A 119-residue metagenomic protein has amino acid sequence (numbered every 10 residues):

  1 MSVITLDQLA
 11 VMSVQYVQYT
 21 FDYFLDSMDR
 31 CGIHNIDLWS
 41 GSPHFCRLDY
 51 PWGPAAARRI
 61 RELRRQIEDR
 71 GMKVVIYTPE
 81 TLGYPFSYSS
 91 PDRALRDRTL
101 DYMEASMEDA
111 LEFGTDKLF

Functional and structural regions predicted by a protein language model:
M1-K117: N-terminal pre-domain/capping segments
